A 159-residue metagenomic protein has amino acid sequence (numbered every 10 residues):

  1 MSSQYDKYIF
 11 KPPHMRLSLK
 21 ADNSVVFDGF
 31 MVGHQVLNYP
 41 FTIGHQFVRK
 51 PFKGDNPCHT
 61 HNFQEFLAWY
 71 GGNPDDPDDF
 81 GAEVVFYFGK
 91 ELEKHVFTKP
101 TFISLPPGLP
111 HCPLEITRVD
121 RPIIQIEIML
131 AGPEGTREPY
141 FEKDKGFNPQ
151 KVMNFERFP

Functional and structural regions predicted by a protein language model:
M1-C58: A short, N-terminal "cap"/entry segment at the start of jelly-roll beta-barrel domains of the cupin/DSBH fold
M1-M15, L114-P159: Double-stranded beta-helix
F41, Q64, A82, R121-I124: Residues at beta-strand starts and edge strands
H45, L67, F102-S104: Conserved hydrophobic/aromatic beta-strand scaffold that supports enzyme active sites
P51-F66, N73-A82: A short beta-loop-beta micro-motif enriched in histidine and acidic residues
W69, L105-P107, I128: Short His-Asn-centered micro-motif
W69-T98, T136-Y140: A short beta-strand-loop-beta hairpin characteristic of the jelly-roll/cupin
G89-T117: Conserved metal-binding segment of the jelly-roll/cupin
